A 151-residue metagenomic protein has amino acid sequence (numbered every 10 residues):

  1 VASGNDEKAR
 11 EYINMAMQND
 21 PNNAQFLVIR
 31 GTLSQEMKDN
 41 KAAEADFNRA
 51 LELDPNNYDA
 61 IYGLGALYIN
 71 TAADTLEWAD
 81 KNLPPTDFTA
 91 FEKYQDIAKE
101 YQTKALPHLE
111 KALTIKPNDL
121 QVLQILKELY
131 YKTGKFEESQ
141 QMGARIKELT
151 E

Functional and structural regions predicted by a protein language model:
A16, R49-A50, A112, I146: Canonical positions in the second alpha-helix
N70-H108: Short coil/linker segments at helix-helix boundaries
